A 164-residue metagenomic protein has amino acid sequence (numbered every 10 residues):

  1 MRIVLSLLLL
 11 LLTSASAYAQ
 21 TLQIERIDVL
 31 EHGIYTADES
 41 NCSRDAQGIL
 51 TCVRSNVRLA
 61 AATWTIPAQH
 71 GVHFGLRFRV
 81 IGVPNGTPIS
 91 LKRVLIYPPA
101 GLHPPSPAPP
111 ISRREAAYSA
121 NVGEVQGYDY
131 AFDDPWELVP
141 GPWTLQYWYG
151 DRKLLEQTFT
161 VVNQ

Functional and structural regions predicted by a protein language model:
V4-S14: Bacterial N-terminal signal peptides
A15-A19: Sec/Tat signal peptide C-region and signal peptidase I cleavage site
Q20-L138, Y147-Y149, K153-F159, N163: Contiguous segments within soluble domain cores/interaction surfaces
P142-T144: Short, conserved beta-strand segments of beta-strand-rich sandwich/propeller modules, principally
